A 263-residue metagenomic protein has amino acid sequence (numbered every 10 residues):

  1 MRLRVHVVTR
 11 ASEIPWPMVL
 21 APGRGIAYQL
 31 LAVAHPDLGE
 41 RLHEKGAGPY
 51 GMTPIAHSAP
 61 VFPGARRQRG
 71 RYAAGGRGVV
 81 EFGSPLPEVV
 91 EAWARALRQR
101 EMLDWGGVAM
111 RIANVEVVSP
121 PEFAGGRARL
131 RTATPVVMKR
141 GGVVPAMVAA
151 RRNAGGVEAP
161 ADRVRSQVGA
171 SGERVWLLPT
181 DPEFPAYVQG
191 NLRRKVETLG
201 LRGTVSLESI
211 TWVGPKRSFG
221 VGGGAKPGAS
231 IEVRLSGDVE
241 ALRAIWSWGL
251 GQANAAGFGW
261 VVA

Functional and structural regions predicted by a protein language model:
M1-A263: RNA-interacting cores
